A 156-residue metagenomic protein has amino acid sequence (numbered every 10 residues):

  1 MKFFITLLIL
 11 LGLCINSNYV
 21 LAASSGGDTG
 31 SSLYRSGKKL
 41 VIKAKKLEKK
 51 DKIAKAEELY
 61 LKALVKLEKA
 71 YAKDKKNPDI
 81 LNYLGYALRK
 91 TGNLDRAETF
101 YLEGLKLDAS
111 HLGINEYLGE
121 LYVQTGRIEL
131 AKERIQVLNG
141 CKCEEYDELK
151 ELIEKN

Functional and structural regions predicted by a protein language model:
V65, K69-A72, L102-K106, N139-G140: Conserved structural position within tetratricopeptide repeats
K90, Q124-T125, K155-N156: Register position in tetratricopeptide repeats
L105-D108, L112, E116-E145: TPR/TPR-like (Sel1-like) alpha-helical repeat modules
